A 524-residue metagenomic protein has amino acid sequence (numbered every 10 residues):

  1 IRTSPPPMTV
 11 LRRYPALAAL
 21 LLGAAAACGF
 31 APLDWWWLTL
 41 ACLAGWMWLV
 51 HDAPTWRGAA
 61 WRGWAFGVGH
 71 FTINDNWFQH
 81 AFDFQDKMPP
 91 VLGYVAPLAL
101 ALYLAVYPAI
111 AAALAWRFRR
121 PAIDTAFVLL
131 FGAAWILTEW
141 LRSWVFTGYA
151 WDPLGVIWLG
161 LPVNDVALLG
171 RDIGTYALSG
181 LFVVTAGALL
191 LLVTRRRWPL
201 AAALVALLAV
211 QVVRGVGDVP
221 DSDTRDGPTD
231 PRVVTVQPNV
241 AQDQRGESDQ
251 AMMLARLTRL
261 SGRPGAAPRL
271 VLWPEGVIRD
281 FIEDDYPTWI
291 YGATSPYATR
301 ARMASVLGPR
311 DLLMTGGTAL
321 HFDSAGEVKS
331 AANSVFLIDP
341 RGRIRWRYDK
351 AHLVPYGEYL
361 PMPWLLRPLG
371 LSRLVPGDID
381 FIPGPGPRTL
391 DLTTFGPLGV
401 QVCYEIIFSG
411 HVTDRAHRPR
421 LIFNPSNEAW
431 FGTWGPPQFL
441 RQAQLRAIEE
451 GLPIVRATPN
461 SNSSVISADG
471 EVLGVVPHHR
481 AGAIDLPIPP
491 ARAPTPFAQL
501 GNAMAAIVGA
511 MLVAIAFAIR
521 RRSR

Functional and structural regions predicted by a protein language model:
P5-D218, G432-T433, A443-R446, T458-D469 (+2 more regions): Membrane-embedded alpha-helical bundles of multi-pass enzymes that act on lipidic or dolichyl-linked glycan substrates
A31-G45, H70-W77, Q237-P238, P268-D285 (+2 more regions): Short, conserved active-site loops that position catalytic residues or coordinate cofactors/metal ions across diverse
Y94, V106, L181, D249-R256 (+3 more regions): Soluble or luminal CAZymes and related metallo-dependent hydrolases
A111, T258-S261, P387: Generic structural signal for well-ordered alpha-helices, preferentially at hydrophobic/aromatic core positions
V145-Y149, G227, A325-S330: Short glycine/proline-enriched turns and hinge-like loops at secondary-structure junctions
I157-V166, L207-S305, R310-D311: Membrane-interface segments at or immediately adjacent to transmembrane helices that form the boundary between
P274-R524: Solvent-exposed soluble domains appended to multi-pass membrane proteins
